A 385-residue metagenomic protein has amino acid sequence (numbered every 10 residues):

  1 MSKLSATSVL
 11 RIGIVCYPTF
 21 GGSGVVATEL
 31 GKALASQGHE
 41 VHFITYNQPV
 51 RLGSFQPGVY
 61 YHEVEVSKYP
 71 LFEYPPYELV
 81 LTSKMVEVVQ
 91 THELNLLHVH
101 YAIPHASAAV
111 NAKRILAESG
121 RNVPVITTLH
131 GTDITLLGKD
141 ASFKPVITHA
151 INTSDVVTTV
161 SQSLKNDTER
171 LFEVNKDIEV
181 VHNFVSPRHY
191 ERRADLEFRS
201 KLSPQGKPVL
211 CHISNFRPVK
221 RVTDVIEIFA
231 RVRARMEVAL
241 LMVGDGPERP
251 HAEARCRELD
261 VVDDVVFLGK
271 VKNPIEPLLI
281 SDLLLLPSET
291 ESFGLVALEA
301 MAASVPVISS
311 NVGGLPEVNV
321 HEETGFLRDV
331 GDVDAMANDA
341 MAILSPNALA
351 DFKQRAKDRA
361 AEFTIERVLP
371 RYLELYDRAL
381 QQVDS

Functional and structural regions predicted by a protein language model:
C16-F20, K32-Y77: N-terminal strand-loop element at the rim of the active site of nucleotide-sugar-dependent glycosyltransferases
S163, F184: Carbohydrate-associated surface elements
Y190-P204, K353: A short helix/loop element that forms part of the nucleotide-sugar donor recognition site in Leloir-type
P204-F229: Conserved donor-binding/catalytic core segment of Leloir-type glycosyltransferases
K270, E289: Aromatic "clamp/platform" in nucleotide-sugar-dependent glycosyltransferases that forms part of the donor/acceptor
P306-S309, N319: Short hydrophobic beta-strand element within catalytic cores of glycosyltransferases and related nucleotide-activated
H321-E322, F326-V333, A342-N347: Conserved acidic donor-binding segment of nucleotide-sugar-dependent glycosyltransferases
A348-E362, E374: A short, well-ordered alpha-helix in the C-terminal region of glycosyltransferases
